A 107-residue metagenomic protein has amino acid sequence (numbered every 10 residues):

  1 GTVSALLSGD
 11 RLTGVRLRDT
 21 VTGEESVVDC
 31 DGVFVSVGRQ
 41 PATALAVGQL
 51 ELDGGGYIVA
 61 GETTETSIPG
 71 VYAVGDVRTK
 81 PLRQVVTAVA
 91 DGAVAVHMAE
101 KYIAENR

Functional and structural regions predicted by a protein language model:
G1-E62, K101-R107: A Rossmann-like FAD-binding core segment of flavoenzymes
C30, S67-P69: Short coil/turn connectors at secondary-structure junctions
T43, T64-T66, T87: Ser/Thr-centric signal marking residues that sit in or immediately flank functional binding/regulatory motifs
I68, V74-R107: A conserved FAD-binding loop/helix module that cradles the flavin
